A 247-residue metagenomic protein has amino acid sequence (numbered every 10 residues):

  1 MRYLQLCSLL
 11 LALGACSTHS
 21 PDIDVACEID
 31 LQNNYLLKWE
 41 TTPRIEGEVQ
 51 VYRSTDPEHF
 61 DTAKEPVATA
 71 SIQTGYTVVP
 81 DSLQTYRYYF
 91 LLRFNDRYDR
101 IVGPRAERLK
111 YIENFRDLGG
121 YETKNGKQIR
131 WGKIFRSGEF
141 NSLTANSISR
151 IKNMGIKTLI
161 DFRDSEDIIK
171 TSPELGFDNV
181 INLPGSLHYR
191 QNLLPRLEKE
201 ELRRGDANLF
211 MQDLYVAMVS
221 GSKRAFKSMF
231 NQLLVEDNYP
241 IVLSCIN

Functional and structural regions predicted by a protein language model:
R2-L9: Sec-dependent signal peptide recognition, specifically the positively charged N-region followed immediately by
A12-A15: C-terminal motif of bacterial Sec signal peptides marking the signal peptidase cleavage site
S17-I241: Cys-dependent protein tyrosine phosphatase-like superfamily
L243-N247: Extracytoplasmic, non-cytosolic globular domains
